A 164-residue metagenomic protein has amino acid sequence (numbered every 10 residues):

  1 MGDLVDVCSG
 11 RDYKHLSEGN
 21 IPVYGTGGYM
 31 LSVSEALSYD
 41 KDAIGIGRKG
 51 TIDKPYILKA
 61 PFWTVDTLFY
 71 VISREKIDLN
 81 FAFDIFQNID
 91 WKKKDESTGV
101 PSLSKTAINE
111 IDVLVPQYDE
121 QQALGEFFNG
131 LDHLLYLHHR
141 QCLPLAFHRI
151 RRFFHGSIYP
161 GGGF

Functional and structural regions predicted by a protein language model:
M1-F164: Feature detects amphipathic, helix-rich regulatory segments
